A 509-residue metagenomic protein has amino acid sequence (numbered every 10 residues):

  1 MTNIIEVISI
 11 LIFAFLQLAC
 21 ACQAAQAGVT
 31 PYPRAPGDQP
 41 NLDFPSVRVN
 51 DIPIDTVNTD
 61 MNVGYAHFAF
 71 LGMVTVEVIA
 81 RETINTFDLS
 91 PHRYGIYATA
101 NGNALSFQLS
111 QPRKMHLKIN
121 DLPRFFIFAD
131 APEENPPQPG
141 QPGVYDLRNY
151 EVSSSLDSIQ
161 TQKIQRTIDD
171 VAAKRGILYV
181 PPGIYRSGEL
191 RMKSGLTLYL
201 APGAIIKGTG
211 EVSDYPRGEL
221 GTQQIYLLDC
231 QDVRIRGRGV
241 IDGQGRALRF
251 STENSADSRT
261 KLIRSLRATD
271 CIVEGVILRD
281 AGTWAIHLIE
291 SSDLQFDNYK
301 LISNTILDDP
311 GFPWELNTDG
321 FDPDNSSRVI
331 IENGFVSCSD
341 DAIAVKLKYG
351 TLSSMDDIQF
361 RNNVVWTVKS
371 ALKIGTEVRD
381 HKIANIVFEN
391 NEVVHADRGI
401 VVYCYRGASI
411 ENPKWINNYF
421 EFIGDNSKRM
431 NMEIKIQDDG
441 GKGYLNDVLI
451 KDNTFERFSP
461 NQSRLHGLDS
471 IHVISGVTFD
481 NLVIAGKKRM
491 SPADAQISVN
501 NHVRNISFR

Functional and structural regions predicted by a protein language model:
M1-S9: Bacterial N-terminal signal peptides that target proteins for export
L11, A19-R509: Extracellular/periplasmic carbohydrate-active domains that bind, remodel, or depolymerize complex polysaccharides
